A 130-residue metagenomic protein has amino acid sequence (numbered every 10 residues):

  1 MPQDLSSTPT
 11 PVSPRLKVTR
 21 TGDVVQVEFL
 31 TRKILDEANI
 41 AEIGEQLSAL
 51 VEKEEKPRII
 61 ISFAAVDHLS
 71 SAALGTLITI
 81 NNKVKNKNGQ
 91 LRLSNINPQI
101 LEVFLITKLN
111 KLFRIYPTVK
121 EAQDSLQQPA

Functional and structural regions predicted by a protein language model:
M1-D23, Q127-A130: Non-catalytic signal-transmission and effector/linker regions of two-component phosphorelay proteins
T8-T10, T19, V27, K53 (+2 more regions): A generic structural signal for short, solvent-exposed coil/turn residues that cap or connect secondary-structure
V12-E45: STAS-typified acidic loop motif
K33-F113: Amphipathic alpha-helical interaction surfaces in cytosolic regulatory modules
P98, K120-E121: Acidic phosphotransfer microenvironment of two-component signaling modules
R114-T118: Short acidic-hydrophobic, aromatic-tinged amphipathic segments that line or gate anion-handling sites
